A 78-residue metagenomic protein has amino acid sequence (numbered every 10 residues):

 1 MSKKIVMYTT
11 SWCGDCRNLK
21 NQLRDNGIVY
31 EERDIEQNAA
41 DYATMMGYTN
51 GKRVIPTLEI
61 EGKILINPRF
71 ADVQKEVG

Functional and structural regions predicted by a protein language model:
M1-N26: Local sequence-structure signature of Cys/Sec-based thiol-disulfide redox active-site neighborhoods
G14, E36, I66: Nucleotide phosphate-binding site architecture
R17, N21, A43, K75: Alpha-helical elements of the RecA-like P-loop NTPase motor core of helicases
V29: Residue-level detector of anion-binding/catalytic polar loops
I35-R53: Thioredoxin-like thiol-disulfide oxidoreductase module
P56-L65: A short, hydrophobic beta-strand/beta-hairpin element that forms part of a small beta-sheet core
D72-G78: Thiol-/selenol-based redox modules, centered on thioredoxin-like and closely related oxidoreductase domains
